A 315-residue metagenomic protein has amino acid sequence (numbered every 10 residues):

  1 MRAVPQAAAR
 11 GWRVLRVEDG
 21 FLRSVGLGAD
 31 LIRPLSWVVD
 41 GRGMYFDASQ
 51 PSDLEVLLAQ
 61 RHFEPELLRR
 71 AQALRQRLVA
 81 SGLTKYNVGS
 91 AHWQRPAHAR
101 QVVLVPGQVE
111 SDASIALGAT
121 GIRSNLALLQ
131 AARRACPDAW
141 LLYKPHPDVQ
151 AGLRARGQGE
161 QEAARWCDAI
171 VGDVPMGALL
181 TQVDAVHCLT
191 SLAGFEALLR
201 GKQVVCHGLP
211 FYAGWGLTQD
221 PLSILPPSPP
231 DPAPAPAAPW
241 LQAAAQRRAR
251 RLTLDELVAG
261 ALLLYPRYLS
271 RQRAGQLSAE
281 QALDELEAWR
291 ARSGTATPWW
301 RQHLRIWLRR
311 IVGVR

Functional and structural regions predicted by a protein language model:
M1-R315: Catalytic-core helical/loop segments in enzymes performing group transfer/polymerization on anionic/lipid-linked
